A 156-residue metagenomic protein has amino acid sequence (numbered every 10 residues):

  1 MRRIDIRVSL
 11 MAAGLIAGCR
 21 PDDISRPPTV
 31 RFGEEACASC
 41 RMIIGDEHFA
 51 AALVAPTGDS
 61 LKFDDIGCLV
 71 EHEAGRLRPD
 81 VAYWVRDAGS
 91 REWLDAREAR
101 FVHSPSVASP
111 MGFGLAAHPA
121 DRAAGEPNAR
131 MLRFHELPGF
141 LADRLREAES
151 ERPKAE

Functional and structural regions predicted by a protein language model:
M1-S9: Bacterial N-terminal signal peptides that target proteins for export
L15-G18: C-terminal motif of bacterial Sec signal peptides marking the signal peptidase cleavage site
R20-D22: Bacterial signal peptide processing site
S25-G33: Short, flexible, mixed-charge glycine/proline-rich loop motifs that serve as phosphate/nucleic-acid-contacting
E34-V70: Post-signal-peptide N-terminal segment of Sec-exported extracytoplasmic proteins
R41-I44, V70-R76, L141, L145 (+1 more regions): Sec/Tat-exported extracytoplasmic proteins
L61-H103: Mature extracytoplasmic domains of secretory-pathway proteins
D87-E156: Beta-strand-rich cores of mature extracytoplasmic or soluble domains
